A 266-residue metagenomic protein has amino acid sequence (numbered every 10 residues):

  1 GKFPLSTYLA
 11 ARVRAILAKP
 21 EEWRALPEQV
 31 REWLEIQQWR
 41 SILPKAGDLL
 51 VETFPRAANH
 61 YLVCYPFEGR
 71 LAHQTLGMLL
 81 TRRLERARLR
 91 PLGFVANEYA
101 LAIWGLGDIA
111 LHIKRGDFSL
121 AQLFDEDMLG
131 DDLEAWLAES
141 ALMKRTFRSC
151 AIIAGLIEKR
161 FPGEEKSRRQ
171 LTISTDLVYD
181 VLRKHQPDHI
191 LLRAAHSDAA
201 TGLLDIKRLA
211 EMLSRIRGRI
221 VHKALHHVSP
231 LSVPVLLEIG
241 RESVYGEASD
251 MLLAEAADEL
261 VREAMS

Functional and structural regions predicted by a protein language model:
G1-S266: Extended, highly charged accessory segments
